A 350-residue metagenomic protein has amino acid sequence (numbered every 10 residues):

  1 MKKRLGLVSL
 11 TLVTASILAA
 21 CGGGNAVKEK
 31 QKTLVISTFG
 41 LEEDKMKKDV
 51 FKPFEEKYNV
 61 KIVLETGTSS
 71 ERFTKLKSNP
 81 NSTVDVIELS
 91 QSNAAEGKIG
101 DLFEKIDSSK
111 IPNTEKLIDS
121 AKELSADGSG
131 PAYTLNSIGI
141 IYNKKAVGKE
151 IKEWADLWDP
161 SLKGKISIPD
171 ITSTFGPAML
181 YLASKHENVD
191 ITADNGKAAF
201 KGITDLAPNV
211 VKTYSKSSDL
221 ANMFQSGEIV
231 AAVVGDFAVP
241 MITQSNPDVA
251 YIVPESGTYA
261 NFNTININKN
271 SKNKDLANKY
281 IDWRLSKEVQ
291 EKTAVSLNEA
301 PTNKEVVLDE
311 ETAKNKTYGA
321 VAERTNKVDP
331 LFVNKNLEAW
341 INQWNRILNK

Functional and structural regions predicted by a protein language model:
I17-A20: C-terminal motif of bacterial Sec signal peptides marking the signal peptidase cleavage site
G22-G24: Bacterial signal peptide processing site
E29-E96: Early extracytoplasmic/lumenal segment of secretory-pathway proteins
G40-K47, T83-V84, E88-V211, S215-Q225: Extracytoplasmic ligand-binding site segments that recognize negatively charged/polar headgroups
N93-E96, Q225-S226, A231-D248: A ligand-binding cleft/hinge motif common to bilobed small-molecule-binding domains
N136, F200-L206, S245-K269: Periplasmic-binding protein-like
Y259, N268-T325: Mature extracytoplasmic/periplasmic domains
E310-K350: Extracellular/periplasmic bilobal clamshell ligand-binding domains
